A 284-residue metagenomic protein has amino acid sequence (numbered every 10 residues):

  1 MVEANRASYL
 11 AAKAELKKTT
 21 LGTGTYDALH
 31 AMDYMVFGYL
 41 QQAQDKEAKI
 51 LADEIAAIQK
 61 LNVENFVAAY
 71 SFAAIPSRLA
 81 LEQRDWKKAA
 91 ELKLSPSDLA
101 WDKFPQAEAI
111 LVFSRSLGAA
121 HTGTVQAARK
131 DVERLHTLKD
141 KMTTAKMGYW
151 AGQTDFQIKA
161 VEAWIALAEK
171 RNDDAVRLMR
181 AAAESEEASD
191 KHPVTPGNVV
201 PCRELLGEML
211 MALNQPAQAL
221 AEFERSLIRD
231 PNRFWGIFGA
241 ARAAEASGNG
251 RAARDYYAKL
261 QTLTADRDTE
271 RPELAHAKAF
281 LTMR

Functional and structural regions predicted by a protein language model:
V2-L10, Y39-K46, A52-A57, V132-T137 (+2 more regions): TPR/TPR-like (Sel1-like) alpha-helical repeat modules
L10-G22, A56-F66, K93-P105, H136-W150 (+3 more regions): Solenoid-like repeat scaffolds
T19-T20, D33, V67, F113 (+4 more regions): Alpha-solenoid helical repeat scaffolds
Y34, I75, I110, S114 (+6 more regions): "A position-specific structural signal for the A-helix of alpha-solenoid helical repeats
